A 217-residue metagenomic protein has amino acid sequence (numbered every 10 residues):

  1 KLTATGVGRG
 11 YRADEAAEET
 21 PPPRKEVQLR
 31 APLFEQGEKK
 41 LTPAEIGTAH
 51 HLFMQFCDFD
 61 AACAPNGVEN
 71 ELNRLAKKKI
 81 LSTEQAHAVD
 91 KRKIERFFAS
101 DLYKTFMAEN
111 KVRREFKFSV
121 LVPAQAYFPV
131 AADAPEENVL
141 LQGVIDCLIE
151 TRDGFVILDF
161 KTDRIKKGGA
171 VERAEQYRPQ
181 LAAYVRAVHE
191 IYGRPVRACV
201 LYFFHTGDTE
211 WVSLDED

Functional and structural regions predicted by a protein language model:
K1-D217: Structural signature of nuclease core domains in nucleic-acid processing machines
